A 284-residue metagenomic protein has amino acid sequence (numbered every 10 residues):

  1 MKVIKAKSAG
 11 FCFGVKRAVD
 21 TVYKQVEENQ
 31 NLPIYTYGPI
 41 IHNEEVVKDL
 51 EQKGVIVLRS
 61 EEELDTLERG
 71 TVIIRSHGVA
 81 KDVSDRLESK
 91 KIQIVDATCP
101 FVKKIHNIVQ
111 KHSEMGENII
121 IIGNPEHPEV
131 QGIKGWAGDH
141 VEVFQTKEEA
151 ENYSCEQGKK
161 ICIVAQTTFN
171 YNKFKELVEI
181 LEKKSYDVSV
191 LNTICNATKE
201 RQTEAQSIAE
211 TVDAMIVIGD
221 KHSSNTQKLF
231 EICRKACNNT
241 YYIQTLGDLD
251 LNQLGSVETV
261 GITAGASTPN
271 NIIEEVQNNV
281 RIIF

Functional and structural regions predicted by a protein language model:
M1-F284: The feature marks the mature, well-folded catalytic cores of soluble enzymes
